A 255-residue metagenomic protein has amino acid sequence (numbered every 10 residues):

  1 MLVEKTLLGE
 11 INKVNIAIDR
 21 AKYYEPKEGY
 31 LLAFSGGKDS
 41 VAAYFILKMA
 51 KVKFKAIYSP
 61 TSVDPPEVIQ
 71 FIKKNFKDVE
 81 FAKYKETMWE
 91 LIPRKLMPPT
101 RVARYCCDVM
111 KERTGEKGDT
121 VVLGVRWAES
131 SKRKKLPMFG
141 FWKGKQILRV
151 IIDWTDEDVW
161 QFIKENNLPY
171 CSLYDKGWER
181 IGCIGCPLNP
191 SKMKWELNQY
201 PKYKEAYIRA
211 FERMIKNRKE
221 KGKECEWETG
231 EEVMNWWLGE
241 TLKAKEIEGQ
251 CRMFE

Functional and structural regions predicted by a protein language model:
M1-N166: ATP-dependent adenylation/nucleotidyltransferase module used to activate substrates
L2, R20, P169-E255: ATP/NTP-dependent adenylation/nucleotidyl-transfer catalytic domains that generate, transfer, or process NMP-activated
